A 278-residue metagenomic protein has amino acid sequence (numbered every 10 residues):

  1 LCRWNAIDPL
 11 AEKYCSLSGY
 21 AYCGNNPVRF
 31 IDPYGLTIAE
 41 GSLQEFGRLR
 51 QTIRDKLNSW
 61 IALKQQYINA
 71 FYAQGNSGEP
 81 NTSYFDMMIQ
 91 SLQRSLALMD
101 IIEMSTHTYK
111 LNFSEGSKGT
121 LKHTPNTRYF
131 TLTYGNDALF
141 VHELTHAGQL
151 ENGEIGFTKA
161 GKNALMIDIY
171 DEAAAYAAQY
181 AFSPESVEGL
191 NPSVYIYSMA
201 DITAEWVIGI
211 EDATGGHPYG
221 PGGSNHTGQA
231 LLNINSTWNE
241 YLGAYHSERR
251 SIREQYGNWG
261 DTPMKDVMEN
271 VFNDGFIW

Functional and structural regions predicted by a protein language model:
L1-R3, N25-P27, L150, Y180-E185: Glycine-rich, acidic and aromatic/proline-enriched surface loops and short helix-turn segments that act as binding
L1-R50, K56-W60: Short turn/helix-capping motifs enriched in Asx and small/polar residues
Y20, N25, G135-A138, H142 (+1 more regions): A structural signal for well-ordered alpha-helical segments within the folded catalytic domains of diverse enzymes
R54-P125, T133-Y134: Auxiliary, metal-adjacent structural segments of Zn-dependent hydrolase domains
T124-V141, L165: Short pre-active-site segment immediately N-terminal to the catalytic Zn-binding motif
A138-E154: Active-site recognition of the HExxH zinc-binding catalytic motif
G153, F157-T158, K162-L165: Flexible, surface-exposed loop/gating regions in the mature catalytic domains of secreted/periplasmic hydrolases
K162-W278: Active-site or metal-binding loop neighborhoods of secreted/extracellular toxin and effector enzymes
